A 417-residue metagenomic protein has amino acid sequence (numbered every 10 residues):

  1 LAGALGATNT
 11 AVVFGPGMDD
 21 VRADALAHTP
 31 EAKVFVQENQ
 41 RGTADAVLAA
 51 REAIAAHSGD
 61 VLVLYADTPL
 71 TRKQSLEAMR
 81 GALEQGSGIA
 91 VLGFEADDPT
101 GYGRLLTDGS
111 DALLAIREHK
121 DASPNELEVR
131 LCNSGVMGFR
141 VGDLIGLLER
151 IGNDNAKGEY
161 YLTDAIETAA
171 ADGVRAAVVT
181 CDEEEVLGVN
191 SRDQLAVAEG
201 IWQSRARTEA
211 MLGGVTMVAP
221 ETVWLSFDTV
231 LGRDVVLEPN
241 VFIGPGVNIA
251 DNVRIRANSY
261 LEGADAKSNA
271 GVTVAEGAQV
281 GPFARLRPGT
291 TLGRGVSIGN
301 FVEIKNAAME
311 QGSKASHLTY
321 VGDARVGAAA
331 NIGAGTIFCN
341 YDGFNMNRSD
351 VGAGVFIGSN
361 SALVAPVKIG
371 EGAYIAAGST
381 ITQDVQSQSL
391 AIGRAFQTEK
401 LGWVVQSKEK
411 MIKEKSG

Functional and structural regions predicted by a protein language model:
L1-G81, I412-K413: Conserved N-terminal catalytic core of the sugar/cofactor nucleotidyltransferase
A7-T10, H28, R51-E52, G59 (+9 more regions): Catalytic cores of nucleotide-enabled group-transfer and carboxylate-activating enzymes in metabolic and assembly-line
A11-V12, L62-V63, I89-L92, V178: Structural beta-sheet core signal
D19, A23, T71-A156, T163: Conserved core of the sugar-phosphate nucleotidyltransferase
P69, R130, M137, E159 (+5 more regions): Residues that recognize and position ribonucleotide moieties
R130-L231: Conserved alpha/beta core of the MobA/IspD/sugar-nucleotide pyrophosphorylase nucleotidyltransferase superfamily
E221-V223, F227-S268: Phosphate-binding active sites in nucleotide-utilizing proteins
N258, G263-G271, A275-G417: Glycine-rich hexapeptide-repeat left-handed beta-helix
